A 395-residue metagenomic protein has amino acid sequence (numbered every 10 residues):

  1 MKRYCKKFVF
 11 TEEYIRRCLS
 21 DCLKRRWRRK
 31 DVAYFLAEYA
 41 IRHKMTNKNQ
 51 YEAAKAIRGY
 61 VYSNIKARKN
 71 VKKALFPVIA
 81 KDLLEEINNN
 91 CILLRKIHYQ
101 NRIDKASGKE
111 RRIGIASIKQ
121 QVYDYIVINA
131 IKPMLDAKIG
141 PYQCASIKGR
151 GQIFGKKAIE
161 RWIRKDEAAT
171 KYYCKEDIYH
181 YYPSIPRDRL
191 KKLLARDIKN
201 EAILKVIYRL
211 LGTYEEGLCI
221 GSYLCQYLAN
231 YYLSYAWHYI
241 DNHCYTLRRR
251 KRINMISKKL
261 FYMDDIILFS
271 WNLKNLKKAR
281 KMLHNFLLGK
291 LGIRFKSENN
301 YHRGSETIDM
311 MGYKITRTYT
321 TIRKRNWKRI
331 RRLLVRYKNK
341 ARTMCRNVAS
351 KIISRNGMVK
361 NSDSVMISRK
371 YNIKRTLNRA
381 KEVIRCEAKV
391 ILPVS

Functional and structural regions predicted by a protein language model:
M1-L190, I198: Conserved two-metal-ion catalytic palm core of "right-hand" nucleic acid polymerases, unifying RNA-dependent RNA
M1-R3, A116, Q121, Y125 (+7 more regions): Right-hand nucleic-acid polymerase module
C18-R25, D82, E86, A158 (+12 more regions): Residues that form generic nucleotide/phosphate-binding pockets
F35-A37, L228-L233, Y319: Short hydrophobic alpha-helical segments that form membrane-spanning helices or hydrophobic packing faces of helical
I41-N49, K192-D197, Y239-I240, T321-V335: Compositionally biased, low-complexity linear motifs
D82-N88, K277-L291: Inter-domain linker/hinge segments that demarcate the starts of reverse transcriptase and RNase H-type modules
G140-Y142, G292-K296: A short, aromatic/hydrophobic, helix- or strand-capping loop or linear motif that either lines the entrance/gate
P141, K157-M263, I267-M282, H302-T307: Conserved polymerase palm-domain catalytic core
